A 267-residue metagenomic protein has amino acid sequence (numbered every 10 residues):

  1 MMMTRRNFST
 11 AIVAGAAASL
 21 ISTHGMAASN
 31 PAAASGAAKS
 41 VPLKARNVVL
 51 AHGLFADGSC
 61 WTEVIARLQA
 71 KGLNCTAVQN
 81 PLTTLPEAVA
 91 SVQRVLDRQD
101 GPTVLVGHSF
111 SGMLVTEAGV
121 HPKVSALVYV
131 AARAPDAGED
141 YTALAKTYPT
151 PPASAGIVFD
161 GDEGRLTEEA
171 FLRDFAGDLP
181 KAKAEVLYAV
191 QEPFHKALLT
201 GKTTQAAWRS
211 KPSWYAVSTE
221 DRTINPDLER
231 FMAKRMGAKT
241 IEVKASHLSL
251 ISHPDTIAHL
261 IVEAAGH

Functional and structural regions predicted by a protein language model:
M1-G15: N-terminal secretory signal peptides and thylakoid transit peptides that target proteins across membranes
T23-K44: C-terminal segment of N-terminal export signals and the immediately downstream linker at the start of the mature
A45-L85: Conserved HGGG/HGGXW glycine-rich cap/lid loop of the alpha/beta-hydrolase fold
N74-V104, E117-H121, Y141-K146: Active-site loop/oxyanion-hole signature of alpha/beta-hydrolase fold enzymes
G107, S111, V115: Gly/Ala-rich beta-loop-alpha elbow adjacent to hydrolase catalytic centers
V124, V128-G161, H195: Flexible "cap/lid" loop of the alpha/beta hydrolase fold
H195-M236, E242-A245, L250: Conserved serine/cysteine hydrolase catalytic core
I251-E263: Post-His helix in hydrolase/transferase enzymes
